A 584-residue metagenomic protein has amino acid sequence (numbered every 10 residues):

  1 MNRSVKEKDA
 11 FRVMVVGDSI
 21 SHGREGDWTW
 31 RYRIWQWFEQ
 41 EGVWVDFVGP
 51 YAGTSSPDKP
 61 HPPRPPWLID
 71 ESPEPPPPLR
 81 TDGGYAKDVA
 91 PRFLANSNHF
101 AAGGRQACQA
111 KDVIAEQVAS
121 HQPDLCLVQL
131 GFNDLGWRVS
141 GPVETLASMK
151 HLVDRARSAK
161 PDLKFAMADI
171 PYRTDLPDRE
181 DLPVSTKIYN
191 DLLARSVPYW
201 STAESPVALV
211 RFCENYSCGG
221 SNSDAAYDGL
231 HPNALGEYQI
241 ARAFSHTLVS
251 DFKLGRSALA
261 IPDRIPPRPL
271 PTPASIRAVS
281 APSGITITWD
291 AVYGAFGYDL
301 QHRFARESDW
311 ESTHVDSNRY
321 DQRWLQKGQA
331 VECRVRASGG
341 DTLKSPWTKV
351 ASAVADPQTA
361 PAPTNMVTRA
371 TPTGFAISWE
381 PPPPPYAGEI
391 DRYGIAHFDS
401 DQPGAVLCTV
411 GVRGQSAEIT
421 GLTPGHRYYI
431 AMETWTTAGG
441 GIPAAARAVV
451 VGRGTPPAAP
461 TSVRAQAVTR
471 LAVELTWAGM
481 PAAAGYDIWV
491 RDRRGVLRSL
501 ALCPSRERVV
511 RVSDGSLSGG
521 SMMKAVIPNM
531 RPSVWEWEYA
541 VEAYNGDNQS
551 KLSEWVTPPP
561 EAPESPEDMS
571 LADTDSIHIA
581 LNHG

Functional and structural regions predicted by a protein language model:
M14, I20-A147: Conserved SGNH/GDSL esterase-like catalytic core that processes O-acyl groups on lipids and polysaccharides
L127-G136, V153-I188, R211: Active-site segments of SGNH/GDSL-like serine hydrolases that catalyze O-acetyl group transfer/hydrolysis on lipids
Y172-P271: Catalytic His-Asp segment of secreted/periplasmic serine-dependent ester chemistry enzymes
D251-G294, K327, T342-A387, P424 (+3 more regions): Pro/Thr/Ser/Gly-rich low-complexity, intrinsically disordered linker/stalk tracts
W289, Y320-R323, A417-T420, A465 (+3 more regions): Hydrophobic core positions of the immunoglobulin-like beta-sandwich fold
D290-F304, P382-D401, G479-L500, E536: Solvent-exposed loop/turn segments flanking beta-strands in beta-repeat/beta-sandwich domains
W310-S317, L407-R413, A501-C503, S513-S521: Short beta-strand segments within Ig-like beta-sandwich modules, predominantly Fibronectin type-III
Q322-L343, I419-G441, I527-S550: Beta-strand-rich modules
